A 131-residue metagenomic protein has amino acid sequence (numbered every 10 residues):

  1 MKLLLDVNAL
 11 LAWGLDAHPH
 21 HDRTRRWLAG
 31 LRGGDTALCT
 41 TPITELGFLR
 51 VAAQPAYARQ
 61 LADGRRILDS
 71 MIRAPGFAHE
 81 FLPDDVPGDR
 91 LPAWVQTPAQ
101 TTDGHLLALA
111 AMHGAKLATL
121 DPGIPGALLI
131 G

Functional and structural regions predicted by a protein language model:
M1-T40, P55-R66: Short, well-structured N-terminal submotif of metal-dependent ribonuclease cores
V7, P42, Q100-G104: Conserved glycosyltransferase catalytic-site signature
A9, T44, P87, G123-I124: Alpha-helix capping/helix-boundary segments
V51: Helix-loop "lid/cap" segments that line or gate small-molecule binding pockets
R65-L68, I72, G76: An N-terminal amphipathic alpha-helical segment
A74-P122: Active-site neighborhoods of divalent-metal-dependent phosphate/nucleic-acid chemistry enzymes
G126-G131: Active-site regions of enzymes building and remodeling cell-envelope glycoconjugates
